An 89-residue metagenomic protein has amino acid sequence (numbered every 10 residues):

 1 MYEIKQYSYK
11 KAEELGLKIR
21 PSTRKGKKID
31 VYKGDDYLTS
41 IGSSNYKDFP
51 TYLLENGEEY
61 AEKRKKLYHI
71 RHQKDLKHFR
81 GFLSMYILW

Functional and structural regions predicted by a protein language model:
M1-W89: Arg/Lys-rich, low-complexity, intrinsically disordered basic segments
